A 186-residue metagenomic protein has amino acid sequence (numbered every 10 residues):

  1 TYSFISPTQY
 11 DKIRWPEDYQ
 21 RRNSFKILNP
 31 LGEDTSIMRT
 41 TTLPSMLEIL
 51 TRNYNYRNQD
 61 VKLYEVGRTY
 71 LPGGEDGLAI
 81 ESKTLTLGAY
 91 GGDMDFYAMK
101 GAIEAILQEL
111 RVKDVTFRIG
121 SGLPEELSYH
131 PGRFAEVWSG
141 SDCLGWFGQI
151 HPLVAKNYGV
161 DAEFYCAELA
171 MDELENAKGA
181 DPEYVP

Functional and structural regions predicted by a protein language model:
T1-P186: Extended beta-strand-rich architecture
